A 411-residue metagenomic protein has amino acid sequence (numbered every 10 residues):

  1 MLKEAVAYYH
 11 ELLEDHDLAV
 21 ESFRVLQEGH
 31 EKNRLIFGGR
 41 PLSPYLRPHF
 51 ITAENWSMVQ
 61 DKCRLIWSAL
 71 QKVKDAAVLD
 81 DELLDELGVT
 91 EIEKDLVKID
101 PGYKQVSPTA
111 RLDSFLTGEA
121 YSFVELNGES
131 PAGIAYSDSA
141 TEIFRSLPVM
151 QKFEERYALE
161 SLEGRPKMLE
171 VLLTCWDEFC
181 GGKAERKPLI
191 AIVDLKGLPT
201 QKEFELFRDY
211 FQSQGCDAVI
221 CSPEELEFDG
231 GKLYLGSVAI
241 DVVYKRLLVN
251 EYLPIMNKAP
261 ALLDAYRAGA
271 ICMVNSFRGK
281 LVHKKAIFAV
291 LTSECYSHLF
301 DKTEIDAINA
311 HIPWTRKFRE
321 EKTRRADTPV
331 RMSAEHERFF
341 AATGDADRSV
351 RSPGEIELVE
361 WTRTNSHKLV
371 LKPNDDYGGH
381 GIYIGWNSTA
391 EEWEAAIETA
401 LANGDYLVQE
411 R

Functional and structural regions predicted by a protein language model:
M1-R411: Preference for protein termini
